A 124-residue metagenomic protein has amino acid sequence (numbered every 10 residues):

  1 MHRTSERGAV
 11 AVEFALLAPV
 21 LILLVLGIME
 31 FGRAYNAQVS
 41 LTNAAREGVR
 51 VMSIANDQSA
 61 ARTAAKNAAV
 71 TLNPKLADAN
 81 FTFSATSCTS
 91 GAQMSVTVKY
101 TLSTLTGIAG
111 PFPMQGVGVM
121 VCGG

Functional and structural regions predicted by a protein language model:
M1-K66: Alpha-helical assembly-interface signal, strongest on the long, hydrophobic N-terminal helix that forms
R46-G124: Short, conserved structural patches
